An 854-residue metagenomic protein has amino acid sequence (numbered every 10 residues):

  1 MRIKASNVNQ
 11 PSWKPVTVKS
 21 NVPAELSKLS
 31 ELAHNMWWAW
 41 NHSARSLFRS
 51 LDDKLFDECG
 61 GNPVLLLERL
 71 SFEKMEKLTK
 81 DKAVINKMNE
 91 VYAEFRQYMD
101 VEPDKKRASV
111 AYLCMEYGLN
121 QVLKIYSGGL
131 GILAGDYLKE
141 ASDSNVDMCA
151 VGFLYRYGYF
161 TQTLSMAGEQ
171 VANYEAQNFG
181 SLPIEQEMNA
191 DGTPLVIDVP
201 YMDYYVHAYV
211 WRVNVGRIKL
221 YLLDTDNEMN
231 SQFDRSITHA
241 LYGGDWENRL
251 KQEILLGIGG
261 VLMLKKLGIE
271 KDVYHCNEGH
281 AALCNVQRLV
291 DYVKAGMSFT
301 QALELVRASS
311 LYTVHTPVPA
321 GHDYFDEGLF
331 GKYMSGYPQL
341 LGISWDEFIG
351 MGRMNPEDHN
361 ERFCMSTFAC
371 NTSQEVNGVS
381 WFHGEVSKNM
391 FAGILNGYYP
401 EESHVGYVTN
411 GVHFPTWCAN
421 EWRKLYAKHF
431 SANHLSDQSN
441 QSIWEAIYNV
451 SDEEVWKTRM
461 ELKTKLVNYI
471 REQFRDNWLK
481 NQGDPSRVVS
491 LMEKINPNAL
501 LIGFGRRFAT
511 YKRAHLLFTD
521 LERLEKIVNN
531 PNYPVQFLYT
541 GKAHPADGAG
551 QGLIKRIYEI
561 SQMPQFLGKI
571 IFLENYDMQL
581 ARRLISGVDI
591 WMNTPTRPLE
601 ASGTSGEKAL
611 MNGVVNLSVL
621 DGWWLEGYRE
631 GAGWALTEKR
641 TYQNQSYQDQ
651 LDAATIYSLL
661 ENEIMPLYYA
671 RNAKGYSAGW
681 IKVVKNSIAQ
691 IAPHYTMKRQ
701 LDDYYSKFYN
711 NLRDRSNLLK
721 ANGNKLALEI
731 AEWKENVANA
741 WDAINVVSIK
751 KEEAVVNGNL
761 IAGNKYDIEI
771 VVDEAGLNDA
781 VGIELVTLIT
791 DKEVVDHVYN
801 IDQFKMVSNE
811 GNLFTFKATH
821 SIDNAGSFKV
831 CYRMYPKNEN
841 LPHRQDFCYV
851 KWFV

Functional and structural regions predicted by a protein language model:
M1-V854: Catalytic cores of carbohydrate-active enzymes across secretory and cytosolic contexts
